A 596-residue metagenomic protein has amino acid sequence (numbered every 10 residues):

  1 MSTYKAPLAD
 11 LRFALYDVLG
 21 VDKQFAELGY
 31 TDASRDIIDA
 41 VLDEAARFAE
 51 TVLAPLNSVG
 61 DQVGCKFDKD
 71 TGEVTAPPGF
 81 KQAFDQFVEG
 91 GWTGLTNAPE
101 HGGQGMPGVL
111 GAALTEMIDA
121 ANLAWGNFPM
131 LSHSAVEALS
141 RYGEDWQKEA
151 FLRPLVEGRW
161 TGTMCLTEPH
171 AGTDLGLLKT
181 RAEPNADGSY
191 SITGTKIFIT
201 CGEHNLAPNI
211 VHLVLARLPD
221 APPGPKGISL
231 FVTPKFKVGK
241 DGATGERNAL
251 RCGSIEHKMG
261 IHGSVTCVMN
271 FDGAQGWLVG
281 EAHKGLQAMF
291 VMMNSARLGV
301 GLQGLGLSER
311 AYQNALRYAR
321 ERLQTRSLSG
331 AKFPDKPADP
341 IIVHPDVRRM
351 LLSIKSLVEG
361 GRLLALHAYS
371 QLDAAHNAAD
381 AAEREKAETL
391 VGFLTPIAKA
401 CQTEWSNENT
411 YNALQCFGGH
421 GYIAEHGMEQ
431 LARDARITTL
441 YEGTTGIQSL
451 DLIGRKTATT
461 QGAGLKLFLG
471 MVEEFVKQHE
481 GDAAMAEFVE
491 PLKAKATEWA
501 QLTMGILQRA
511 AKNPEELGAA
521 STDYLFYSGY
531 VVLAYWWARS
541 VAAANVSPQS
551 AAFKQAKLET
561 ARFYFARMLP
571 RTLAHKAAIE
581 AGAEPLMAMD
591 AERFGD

Functional and structural regions predicted by a protein language model:
M1-G126, W146, A150, D373 (+1 more regions): Amphipathic, small/basic residue-rich leader segments at the start of a protein or domain
S2-A6, G91, I261, H367 (+3 more regions): Alpha-helix capping/hinge segments and adjacent helical runs
G29-D32, Q62-A76, A288-G299, Q313-I354 (+5 more regions): Glycine-rich cofactor-pocket loops
F128-S132, G143-N185, Y369-E388, T395 (+4 more regions): Internal maturation/activation junctions in enzymes
H133, E144-Q147, F151, E442-T444 (+1 more regions): A structural-propensity feature for long, helix-poor, extended segments
S189, T193-R247: A short core secondary-structure module
F198-T200, K237-G253, K258, V265-A296 (+2 more regions): A glycine-rich, basic-preceded beta-loop-alpha segment at the flavin cofactor/substrate interface of flavin-utilizing
T459, F475-D596: C-terminal amphipathic alpha-helical interaction region
